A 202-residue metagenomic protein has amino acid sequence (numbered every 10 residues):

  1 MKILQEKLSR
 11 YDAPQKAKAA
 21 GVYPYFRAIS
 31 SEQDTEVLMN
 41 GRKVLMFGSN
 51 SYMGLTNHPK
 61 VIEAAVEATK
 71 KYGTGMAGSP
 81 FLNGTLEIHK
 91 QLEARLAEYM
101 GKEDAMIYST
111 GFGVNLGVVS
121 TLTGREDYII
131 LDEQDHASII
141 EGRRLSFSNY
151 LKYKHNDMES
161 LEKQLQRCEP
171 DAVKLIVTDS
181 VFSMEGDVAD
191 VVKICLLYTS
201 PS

Functional and structural regions predicted by a protein language model:
E6-T74: N-terminal "arm"/small-domain region of PLP-dependent enzymes with the aminotransferase-like
G54-L55, L82-T85, A137, V181-E185: Short, small-residue-enriched loops and turns at beta-alpha junctions that line or gate enzyme active sites
E63, E67-G111: Conserved N-terminal alpha-helix of the aminotransferase class I/II PLP-enzyme fold
T110, L131-S146: Substrate-binding/gating loop at the entrance of the active-site cleft, primarily in PLP-dependent aminotransferase-like
V118-A137: Conserved PLP-anchoring active-site segment centered on the Schiff-base-forming lysine
N156-K163, V181-L197: Active-site core of PLP-dependent enzymes with the aminotransferase class I/II
Y198-S202: Conserved small/polar residues in nucleotide/adenosyl-binding loops
